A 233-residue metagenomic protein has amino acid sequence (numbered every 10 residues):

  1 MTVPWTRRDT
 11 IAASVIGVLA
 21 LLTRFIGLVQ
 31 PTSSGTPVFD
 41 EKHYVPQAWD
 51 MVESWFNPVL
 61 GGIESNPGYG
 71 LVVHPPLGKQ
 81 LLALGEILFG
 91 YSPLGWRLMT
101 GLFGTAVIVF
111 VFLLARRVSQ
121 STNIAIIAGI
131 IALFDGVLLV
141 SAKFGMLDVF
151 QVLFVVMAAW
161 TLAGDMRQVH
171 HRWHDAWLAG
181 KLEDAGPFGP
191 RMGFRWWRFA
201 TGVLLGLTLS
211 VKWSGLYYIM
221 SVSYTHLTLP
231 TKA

Functional and structural regions predicted by a protein language model:
T2-L227, A233: Membrane-integral, polyisoprenol-dependent glycosyltransferases of the GT-C/oligosaccharyltransferase superfamily
